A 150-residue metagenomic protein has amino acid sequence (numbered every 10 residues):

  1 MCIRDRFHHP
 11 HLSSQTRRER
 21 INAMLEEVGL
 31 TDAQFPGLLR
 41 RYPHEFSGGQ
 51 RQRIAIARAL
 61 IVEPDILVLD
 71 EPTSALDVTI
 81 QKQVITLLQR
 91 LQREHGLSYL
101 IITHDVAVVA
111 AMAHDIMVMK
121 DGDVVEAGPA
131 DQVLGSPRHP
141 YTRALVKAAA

Functional and structural regions predicted by a protein language model:
R4-T16, A33, G128: ABC-type ATPase nucleotide-binding domains, specifically the catalytic core motifs of the NBD
T16-G37, V146-K147: Conserved ABC ATPase "signature" region
R41-F46, Q50: Conserved ABC ATPase signature
I56, L67, V84: Hydrophobic anchor residue at the start of the ABC signature
I61-D65: A short, proline-enriched helix->beta-strand linker immediately N-terminal to the Walker B motif in ABC-type P-loop
V109-A111: A short, surface-exposed alpha-helical micro-motif characterized by mixed small hydrophobic and charged/polar residues
